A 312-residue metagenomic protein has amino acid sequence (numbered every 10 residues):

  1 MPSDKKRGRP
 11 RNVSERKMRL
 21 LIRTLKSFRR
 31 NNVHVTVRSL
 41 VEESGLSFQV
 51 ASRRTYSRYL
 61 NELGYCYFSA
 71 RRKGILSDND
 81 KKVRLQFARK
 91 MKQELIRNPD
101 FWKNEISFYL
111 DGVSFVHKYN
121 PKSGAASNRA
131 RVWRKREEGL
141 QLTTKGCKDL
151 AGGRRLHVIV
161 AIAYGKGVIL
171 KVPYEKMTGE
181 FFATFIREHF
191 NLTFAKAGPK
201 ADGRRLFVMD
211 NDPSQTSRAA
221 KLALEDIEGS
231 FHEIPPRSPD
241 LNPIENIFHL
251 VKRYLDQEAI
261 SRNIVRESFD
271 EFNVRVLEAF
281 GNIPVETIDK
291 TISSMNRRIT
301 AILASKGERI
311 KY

Functional and structural regions predicted by a protein language model:
P2-N12, R58-I96, P121-K135: Basic, flexible linker segments flanking DNA-binding modules in nucleic acid-interacting mobile-element proteins
P2-S52, L95-W102: A short, amphipathic alpha-helix used for macromolecular contacts
R11-V13, M209-D212, R218, E233-E258 (+1 more regions): RNase H-like two-metal-ion nuclease catalytic core shared by retroviral integrases and related mobile-element nucleases
T55, K103-E105, I244-Y312: C-terminal anion-handling pockets and recognition modules
R71-K73, E138-D149, V208-M209, E225-N246 (+1 more regions): RNase H-like polynucleotidyl transferase catalytic core
R84-E188: Extended, low-complexity cationic-aromatic segments
L110-D111, P199-Q215, N242: Acidic/histidine-rich, metal-coordinating catalytic segments
F182-R205: Short, basic/hydrophobic alpha-helical segments
